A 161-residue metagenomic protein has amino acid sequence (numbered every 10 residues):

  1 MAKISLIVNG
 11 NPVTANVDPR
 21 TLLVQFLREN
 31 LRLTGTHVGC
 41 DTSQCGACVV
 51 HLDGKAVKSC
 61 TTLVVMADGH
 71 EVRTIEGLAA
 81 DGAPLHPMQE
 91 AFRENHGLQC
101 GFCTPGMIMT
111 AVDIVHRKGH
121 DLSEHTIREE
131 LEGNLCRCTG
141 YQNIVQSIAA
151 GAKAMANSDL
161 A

Functional and structural regions predicted by a protein language model:
M1-A161: Signature of N-terminal electron-transfer/Fe-S-associated modules in redox systems
